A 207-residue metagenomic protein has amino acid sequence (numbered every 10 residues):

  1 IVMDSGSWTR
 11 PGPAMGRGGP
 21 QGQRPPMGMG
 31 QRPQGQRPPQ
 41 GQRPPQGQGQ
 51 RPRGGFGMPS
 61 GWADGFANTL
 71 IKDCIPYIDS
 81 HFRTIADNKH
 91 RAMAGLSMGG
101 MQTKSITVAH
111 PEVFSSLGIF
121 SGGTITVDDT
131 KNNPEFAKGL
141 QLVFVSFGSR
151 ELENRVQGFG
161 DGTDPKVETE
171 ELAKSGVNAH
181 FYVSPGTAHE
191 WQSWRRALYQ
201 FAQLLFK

Functional and structural regions predicted by a protein language model:
I1-K207: Non-catalytic cap/lid and distal C-terminal segments of serine-dependent acyl enzymes
